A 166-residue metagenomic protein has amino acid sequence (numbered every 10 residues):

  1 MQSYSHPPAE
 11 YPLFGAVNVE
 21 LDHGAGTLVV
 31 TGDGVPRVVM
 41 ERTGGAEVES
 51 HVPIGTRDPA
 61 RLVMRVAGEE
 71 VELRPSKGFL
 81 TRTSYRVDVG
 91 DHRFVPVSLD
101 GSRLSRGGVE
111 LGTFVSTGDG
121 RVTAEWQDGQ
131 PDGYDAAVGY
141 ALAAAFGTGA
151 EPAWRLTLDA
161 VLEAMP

Functional and structural regions predicted by a protein language model:
M1-V29, L99-P166: Low-complexity or membrane-interfacial segments used for flexible interactions
G24-S116: Repetitive, compositionally biased segments used for assembly/scaffolding
